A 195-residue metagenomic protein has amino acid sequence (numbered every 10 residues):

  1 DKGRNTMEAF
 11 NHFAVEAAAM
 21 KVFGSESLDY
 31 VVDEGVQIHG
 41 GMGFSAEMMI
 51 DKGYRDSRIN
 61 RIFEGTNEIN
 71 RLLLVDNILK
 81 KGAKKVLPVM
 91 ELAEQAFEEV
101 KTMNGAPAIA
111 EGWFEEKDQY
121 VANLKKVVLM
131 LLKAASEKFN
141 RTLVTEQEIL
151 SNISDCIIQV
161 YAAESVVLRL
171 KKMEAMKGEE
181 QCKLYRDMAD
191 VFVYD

Functional and structural regions predicted by a protein language model:
D1-D195: Flavin-dependent oxidoreductase catalytic core characteristic of acyl-CoA dehydrogenase/oxidase-like enzymes
